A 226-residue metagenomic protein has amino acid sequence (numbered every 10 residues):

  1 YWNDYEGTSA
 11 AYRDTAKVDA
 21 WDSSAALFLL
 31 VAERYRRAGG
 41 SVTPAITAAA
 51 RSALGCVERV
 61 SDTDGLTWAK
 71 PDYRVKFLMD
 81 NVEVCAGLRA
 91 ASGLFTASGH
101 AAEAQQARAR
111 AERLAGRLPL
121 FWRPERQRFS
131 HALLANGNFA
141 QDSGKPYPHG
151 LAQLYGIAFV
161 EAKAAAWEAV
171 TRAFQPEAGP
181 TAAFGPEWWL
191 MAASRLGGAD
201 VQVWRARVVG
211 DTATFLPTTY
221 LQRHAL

Functional and structural regions predicted by a protein language model:
Y1-V60, L78-N81, L226: Aromatic-rich carbohydrate-recognition surfaces in CAZymes
Y5, E125, V170, M191-A192 (+1 more regions): Enriched - but not universal
A16-S23, S41-A48, R59-A69, Y73-A86 (+1 more regions): Extended ligand-binding clefts on enzyme/binding-domain cores
V18-A38, K145-K163, L190-L226: C-terminal capping/lid segments that line or modulate ligand- or cofactor-binding pockets
A32, L88-A91, F95, A193: The core hydrophobic/aromatic register in alpha-helical repeat solenoids, strongest for pentatricopeptide repeats
A53, A107, L114, V203-R207: Alpha-helical solenoid repeat scaffolds, predominantly canonical TPR units
